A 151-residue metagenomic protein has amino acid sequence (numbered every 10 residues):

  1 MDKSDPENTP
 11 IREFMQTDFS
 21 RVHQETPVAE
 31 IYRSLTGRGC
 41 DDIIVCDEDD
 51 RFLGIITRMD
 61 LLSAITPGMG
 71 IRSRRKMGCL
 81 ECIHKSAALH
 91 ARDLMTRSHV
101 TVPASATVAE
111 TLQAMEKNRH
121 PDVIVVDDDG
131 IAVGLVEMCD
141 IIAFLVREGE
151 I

Functional and structural regions predicted by a protein language model:
M1-I151: Tandem CBS (Cystathionine beta-synthase) repeat/Bateman regulatory domains
